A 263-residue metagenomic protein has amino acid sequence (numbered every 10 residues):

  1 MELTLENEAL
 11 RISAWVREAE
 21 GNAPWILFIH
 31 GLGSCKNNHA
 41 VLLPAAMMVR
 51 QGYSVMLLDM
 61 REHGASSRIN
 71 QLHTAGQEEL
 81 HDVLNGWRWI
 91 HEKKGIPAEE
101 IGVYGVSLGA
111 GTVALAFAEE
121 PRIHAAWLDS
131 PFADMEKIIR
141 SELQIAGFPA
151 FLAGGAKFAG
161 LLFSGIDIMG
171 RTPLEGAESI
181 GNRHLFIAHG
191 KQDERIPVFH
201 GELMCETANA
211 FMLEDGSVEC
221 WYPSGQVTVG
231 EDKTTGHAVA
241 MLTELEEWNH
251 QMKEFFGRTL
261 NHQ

Functional and structural regions predicted by a protein language model:
M1-G21: N-terminal cap/lid segment of alpha/beta-hydrolase-fold proteins
A45-S67: Conserved alpha/beta-hydrolase
H73-K94: Alpha/beta-hydrolase active-site loop
G95-V106: Alpha/beta-hydrolase fold nucleophile elbow
L115-I166: Hydrolase active-site cap/lid region
I180-G181, I187-H189, D193: Short beta-strand/loop motif that positions the catalytic acidic residue of the alpha/beta-hydrolase fold
E194-H200: Conserved alpha/beta-hydrolase "acid-adjacent" motif
E202, A210-Q263: C-terminal catalytic histidine-bearing segment of alpha/beta-hydrolase fold enzymes
